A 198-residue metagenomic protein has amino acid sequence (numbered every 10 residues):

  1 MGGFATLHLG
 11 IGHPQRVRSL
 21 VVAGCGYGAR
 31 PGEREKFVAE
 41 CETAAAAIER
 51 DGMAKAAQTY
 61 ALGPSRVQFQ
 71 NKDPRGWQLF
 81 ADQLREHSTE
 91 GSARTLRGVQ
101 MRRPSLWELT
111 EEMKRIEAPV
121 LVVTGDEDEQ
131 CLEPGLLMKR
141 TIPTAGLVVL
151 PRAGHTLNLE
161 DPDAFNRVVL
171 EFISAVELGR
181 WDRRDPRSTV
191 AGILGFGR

Functional and structural regions predicted by a protein language model:
G2, T6: Gly/Ala-rich beta-loop-alpha elbow adjacent to hydrolase catalytic centers
L7, T110, L136-L137: Active-site phosphate/pyrophosphate- and oxyanion-stabilizing loops and adjacent acidic/basic residues in soluble
L7-G12, R16-D51, K55: Flexible "cap/lid" loop of the alpha/beta hydrolase fold
P31-K36, R50-E112: Conserved alpha/beta-hydrolase catalytic His-Asp/Glu region
M113-E117, R140-I142: Short, conserved loop/helix-junction motifs that constitute active-site signature segments in enzyme catalytic cores
I116, V122-T124: Short beta-strand/loop motif that positions the catalytic acidic residue of the alpha/beta-hydrolase fold
E129-P134: Conserved alpha/beta-hydrolase "acid-adjacent" motif
T144-R198: Catalytic active-site module of serine/aspartate enzymes centered on a nucleophile-bearing elbow/loop
